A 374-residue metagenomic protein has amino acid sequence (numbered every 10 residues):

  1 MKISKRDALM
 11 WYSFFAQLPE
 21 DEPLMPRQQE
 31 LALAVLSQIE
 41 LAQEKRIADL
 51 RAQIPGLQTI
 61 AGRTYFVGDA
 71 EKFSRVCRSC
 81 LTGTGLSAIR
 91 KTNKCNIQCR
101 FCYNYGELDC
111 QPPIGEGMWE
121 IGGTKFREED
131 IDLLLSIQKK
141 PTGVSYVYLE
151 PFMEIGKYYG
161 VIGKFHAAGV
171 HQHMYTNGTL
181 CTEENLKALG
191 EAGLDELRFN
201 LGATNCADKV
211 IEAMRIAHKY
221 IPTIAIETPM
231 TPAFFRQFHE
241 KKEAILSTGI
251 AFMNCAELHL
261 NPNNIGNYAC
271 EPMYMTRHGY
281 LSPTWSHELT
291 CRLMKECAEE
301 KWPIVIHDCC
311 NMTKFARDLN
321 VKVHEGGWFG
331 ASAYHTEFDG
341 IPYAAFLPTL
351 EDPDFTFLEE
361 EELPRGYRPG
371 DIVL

Functional and structural regions predicted by a protein language model:
M1-A8, V305-L374: Accessory C-terminal segments flanking Radical SAM cores
R6-K91, G106-G115: N-terminal [4Fe-4S]-dependent radical SAM core
Y65, F73-L86, K94, R100 (+2 more regions): Conserved alpha-helical substructure of the radical SAM core
Y103, Y159-G169, G190, A213-K219 (+1 more regions): Surface-exposed amphipathic alpha-helices with a cationic face
G106-F126, Q138-E154, A168-C181, A192-K209 (+2 more regions): Core AdoMet radical
S136-I137, K187-G193, L246: Non-catalytic positions within long, well-ordered alpha-helices that form the structural scaffold/packing of enzyme
I155-V161, T182-G190, K209-A213, F238-K241 (+1 more regions): Distinct, well-ordered alpha-helical segments
I211-R317, G330-P342: Conserved C-terminal portion of the radical SAM core fold that forms the substrate/S-adenosylmethionine-binding
